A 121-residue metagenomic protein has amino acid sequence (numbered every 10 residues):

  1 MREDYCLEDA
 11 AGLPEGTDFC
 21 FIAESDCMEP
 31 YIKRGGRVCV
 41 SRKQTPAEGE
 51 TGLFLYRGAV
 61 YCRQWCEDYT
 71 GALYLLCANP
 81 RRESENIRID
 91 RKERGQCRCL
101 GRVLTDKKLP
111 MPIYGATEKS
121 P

Functional and structural regions predicted by a protein language model:
M1-E3: Solvent-exposed, charged helical/coil patches that constitute nucleic-acid or partner-interaction surfaces
Y5, A11-P121: Acidic/glycine-rich C-terminal interaction modules and beta/coil loop segments that lie outside canonical DNA-binding
